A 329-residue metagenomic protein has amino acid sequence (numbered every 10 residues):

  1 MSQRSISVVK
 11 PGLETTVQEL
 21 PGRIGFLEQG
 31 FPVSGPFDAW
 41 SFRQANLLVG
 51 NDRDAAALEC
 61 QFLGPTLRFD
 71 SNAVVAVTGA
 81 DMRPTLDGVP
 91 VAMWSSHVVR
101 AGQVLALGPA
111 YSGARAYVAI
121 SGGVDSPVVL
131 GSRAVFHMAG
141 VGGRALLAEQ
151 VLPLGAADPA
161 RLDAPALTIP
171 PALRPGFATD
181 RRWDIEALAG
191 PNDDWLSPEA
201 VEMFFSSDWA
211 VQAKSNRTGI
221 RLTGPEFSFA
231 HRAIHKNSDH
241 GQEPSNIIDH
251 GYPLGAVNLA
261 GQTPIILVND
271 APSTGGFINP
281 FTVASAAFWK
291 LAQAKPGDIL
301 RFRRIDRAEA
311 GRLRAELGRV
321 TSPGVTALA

Functional and structural regions predicted by a protein language model:
M1-A329: Conserved "landmark" site that anchors the functional core of diverse proteins
